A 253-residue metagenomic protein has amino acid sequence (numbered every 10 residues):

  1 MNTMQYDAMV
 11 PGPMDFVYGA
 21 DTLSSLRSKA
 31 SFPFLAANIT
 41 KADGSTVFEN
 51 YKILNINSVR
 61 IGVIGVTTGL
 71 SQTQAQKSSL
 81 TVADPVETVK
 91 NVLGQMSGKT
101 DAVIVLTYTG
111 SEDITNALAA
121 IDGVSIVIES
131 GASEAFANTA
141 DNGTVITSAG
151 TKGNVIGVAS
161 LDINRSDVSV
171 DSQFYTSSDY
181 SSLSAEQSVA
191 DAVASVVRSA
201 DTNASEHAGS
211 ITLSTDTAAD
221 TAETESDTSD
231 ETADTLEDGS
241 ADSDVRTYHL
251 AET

Functional and structural regions predicted by a protein language model:
M1-S195, S199-S205, L213-H249: Acidic, metal/ion-coordinating pockets
T253: P-loop NTPase catalytic cores that bind/hydrolyze ATP
